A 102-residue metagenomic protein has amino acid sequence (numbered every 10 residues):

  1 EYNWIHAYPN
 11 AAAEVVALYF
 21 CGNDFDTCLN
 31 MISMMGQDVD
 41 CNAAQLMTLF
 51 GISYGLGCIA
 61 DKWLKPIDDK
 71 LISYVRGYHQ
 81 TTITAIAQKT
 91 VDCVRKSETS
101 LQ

Functional and structural regions predicted by a protein language model:
E1-Y19, T99-Q102: A cyclin-like helical interaction fold
A13-V94: Catalytic phosphate/nucleotide-handling subdomain of diverse soluble enzymes
